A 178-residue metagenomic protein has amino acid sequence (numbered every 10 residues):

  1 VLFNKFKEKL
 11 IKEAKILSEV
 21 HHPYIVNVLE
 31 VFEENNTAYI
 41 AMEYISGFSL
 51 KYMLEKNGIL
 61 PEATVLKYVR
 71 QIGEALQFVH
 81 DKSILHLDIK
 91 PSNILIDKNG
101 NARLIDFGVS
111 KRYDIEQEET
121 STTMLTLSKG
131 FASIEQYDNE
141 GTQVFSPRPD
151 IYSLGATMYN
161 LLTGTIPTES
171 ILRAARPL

Functional and structural regions predicted by a protein language model:
V1-E19: AlphaC helix of the eukaryotic protein kinase fold
V31: Activation-segment/catalytic-loop signature of the eukaryotic protein kinase fold
N35-S49, M53: Conserved short submotifs of the Hanks-type protein kinase catalytic core that shape the nucleotide-binding pocket
Y68-V69: Activation segment signature within eukaryotic-like protein kinase domains
I72-I84: Protein kinase catalytic-loop region centered on the HRD/HxD motif
T120-Q136: Conserved activation segment of eukaryotic-like protein kinases, specifically the C-terminal portion of the activation
Q136-P147: Conserved end of the kinase activation segment
